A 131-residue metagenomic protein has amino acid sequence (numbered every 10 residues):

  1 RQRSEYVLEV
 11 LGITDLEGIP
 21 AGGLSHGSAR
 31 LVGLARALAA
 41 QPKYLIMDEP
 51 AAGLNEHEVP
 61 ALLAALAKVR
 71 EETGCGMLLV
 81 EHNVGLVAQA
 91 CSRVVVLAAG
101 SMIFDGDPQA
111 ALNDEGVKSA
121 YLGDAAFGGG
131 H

Functional and structural regions predicted by a protein language model:
R1-H131: Glycine-rich phosphate-binding loops of nucleotide-dependent enzymes
